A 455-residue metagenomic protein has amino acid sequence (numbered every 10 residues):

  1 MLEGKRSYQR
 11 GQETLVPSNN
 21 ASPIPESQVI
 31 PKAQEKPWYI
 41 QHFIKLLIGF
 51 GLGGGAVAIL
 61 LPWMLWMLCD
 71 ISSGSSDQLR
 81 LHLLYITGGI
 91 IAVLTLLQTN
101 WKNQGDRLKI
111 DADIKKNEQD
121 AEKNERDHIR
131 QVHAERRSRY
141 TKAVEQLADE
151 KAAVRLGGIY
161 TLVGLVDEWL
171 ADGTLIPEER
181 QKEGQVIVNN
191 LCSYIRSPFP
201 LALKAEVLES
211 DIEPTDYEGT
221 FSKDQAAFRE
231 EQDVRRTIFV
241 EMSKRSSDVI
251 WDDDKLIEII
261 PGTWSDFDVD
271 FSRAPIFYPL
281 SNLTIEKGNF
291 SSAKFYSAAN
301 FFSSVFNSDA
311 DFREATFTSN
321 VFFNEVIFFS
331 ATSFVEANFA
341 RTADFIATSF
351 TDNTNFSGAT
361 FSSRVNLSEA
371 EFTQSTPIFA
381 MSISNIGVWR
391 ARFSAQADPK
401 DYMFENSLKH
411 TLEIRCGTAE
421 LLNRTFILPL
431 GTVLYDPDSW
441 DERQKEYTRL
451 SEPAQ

Functional and structural regions predicted by a protein language model:
L2-V29: Short, charged cytosolic
G11-T14, I30, A121, D398 (+1 more regions): Compositionally biased, intrinsically disordered low-complexity segments enriched in polar/proline residues
T14, I30-K36, S75, L96: Single-register position within the heptad repeat of long, parallel alpha-helical coiled-coil rods in eukaryotic
P25-G55: Juxtamembrane interface helix immediately N-terminal to a transmembrane segment
Q34, I59-P62, L81, L97 (+3 more regions): Acidic, low-complexity intrinsically disordered regions
P37-W38, K109, V186: Coil-to-alpha-helix initiation sites in intrinsically disordered, low-complexity, charged segments
I44-A134, S138: Membrane-embedded hydrophobic alpha-helical segments
I129, S138-E145, E150-V163, E168-A205 (+2 more regions): N-terminal leader/targeting and pre-domain segments
